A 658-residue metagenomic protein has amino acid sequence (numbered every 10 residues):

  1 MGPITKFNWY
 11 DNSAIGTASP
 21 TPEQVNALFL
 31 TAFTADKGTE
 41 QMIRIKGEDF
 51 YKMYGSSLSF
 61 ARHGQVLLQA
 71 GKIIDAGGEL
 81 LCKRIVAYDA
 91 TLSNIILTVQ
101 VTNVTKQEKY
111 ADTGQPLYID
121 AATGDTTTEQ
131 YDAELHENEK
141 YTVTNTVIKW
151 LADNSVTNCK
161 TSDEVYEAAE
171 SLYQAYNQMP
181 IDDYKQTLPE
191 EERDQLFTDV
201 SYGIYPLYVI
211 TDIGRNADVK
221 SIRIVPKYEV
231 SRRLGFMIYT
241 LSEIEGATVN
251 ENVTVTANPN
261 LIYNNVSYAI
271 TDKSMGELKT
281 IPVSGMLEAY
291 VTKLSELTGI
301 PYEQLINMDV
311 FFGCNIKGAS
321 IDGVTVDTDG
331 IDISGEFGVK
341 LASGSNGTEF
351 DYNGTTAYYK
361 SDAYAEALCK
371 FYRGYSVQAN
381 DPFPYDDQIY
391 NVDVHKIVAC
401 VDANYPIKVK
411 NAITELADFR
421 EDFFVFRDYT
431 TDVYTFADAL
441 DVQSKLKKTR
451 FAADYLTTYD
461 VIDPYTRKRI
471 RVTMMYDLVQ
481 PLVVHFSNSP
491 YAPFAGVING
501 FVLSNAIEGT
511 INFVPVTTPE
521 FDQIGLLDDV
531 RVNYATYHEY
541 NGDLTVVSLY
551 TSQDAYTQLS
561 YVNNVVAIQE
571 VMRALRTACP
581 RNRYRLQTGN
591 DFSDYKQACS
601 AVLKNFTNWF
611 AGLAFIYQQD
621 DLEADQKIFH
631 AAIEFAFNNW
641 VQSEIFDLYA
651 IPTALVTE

Functional and structural regions predicted by a protein language model:
M1-A121, D125, E129-K596, V602-E623: A glycine- and small-residue-enriched flexible loop/hinge signal that marks low-structured segments
Y390, N608-E658: Compositionally biased, low-complexity/repeat regions
